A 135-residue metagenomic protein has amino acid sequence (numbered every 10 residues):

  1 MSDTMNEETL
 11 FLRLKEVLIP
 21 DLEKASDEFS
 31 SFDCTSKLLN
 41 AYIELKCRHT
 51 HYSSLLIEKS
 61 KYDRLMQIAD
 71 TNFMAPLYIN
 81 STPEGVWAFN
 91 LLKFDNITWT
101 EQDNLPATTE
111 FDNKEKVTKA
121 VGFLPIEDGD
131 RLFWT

Functional and structural regions predicted by a protein language model:
M1-E28, V86: Acidic-basic catalytic patches of nuclease active cores, encompassing PD-(D/E)XK and other metal-cofactor nuclease
K24, Y42-E44, P76-N80: A structural signal for short, well-ordered beta-strand segments and their strand-loop junctions that often border
C34-H51: Conserved catalytic cores of phosphodiester-cleaving nucleases, focusing on short active-site segments
H49-Y62: Active-site-adjacent loop/helix micro-motif of nuclease/hydrolase catalytic cores
K59-T71: Basic, amphipathic alpha-helical patches used to engage nucleic acids or provide basic targeting signals, exemplified
A69-D95: Nucleic-acid nuclease catalytic cores
W87-T135: Intrinsically disordered, low-complexity terminal regions enriched in charged/polar residues
